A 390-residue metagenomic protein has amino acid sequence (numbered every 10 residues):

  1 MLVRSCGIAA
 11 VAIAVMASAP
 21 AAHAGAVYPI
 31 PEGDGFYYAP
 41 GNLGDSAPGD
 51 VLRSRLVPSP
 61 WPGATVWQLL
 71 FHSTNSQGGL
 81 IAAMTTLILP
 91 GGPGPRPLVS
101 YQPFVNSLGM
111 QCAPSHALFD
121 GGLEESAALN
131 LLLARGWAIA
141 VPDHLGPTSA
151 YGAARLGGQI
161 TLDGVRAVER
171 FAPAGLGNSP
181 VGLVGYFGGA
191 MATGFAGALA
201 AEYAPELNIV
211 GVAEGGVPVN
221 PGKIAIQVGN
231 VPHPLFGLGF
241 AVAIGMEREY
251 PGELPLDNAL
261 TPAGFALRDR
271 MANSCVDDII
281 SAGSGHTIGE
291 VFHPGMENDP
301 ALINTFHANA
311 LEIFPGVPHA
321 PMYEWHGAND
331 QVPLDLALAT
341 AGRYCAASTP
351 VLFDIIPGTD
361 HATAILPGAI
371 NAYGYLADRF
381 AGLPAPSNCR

Functional and structural regions predicted by a protein language model:
M1-A24: Secretory targeting and sorting signals
A24-G94: Catalytic-loop region of hydrolases
I30, D34, V217-P315: Accessory cap/linker subdomain of secreted extracellular hydrolases
N75-A134, D143-L145: Short, surface-exposed "cap/lid" segments of acyl-processing enzymes
E124-A128, Y151-P173: Alpha/beta-hydrolase active-site loop
R166-F236: Primarily recognizes the serine-hydrolase "nucleophile elbow" in alpha/beta-hydrolase and SGNH/GDSL folds
N298-H307, Y323, V332, L338-R390: C-terminal catalytic histidine-bearing segment of alpha/beta-hydrolase fold enzymes
P318, Y323-G327: Short beta-strand/loop motif that positions the catalytic acidic residue of the alpha/beta-hydrolase fold
